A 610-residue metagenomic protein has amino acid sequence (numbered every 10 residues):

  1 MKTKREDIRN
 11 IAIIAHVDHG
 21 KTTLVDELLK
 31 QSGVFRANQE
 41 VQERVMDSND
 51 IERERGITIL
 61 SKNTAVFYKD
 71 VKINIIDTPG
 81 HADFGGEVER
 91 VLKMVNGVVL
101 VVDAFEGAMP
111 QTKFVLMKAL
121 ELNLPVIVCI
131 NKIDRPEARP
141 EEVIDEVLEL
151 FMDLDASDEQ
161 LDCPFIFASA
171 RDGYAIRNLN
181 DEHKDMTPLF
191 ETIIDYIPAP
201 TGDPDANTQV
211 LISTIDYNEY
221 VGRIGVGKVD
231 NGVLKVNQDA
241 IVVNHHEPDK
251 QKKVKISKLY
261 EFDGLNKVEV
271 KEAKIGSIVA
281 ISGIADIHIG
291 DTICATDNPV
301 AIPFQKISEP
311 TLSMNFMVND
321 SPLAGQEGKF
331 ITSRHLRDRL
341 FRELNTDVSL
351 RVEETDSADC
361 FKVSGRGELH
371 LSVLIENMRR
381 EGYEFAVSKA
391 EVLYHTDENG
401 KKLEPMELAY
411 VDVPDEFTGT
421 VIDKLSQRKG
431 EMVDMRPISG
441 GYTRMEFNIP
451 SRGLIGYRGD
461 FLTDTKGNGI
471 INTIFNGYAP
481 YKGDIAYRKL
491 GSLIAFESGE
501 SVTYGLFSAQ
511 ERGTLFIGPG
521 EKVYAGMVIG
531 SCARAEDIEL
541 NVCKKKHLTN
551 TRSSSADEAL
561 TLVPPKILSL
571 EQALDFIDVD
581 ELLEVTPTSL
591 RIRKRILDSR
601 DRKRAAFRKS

Functional and structural regions predicted by a protein language model:
M1-E106, E146, I215-N218: P-loop NTPase switch module centered on the Walker A-proximal segment
V41-R44, L154-I166, P200-L211, A240 (+9 more regions): Interdomain boundary/hinge elements
P125, R135-D195: Canonical P-loop GTPase G-domain recognition
S169, T355-H370: Short glycine/threonine-rich beta-strand-turn micro-motifs
Q209-M314, A324-Q326, I422, L490 (+3 more regions): Conserved nucleotide-binding/hydrolysis modules and their immediate coupling elements across P-loop/ASCE NTPase motors
V233, A285-D286, G365-L371, P414-T418 (+1 more regions): Helix N-cap motif at beta-to-alpha junctions
F262, K267-V270, L403, I449 (+3 more regions): Long insertion/accessory domains within large nucleic-acid-processing enzymes
S321-L344, A559, V563: A short, contiguous, amphipathic alpha-helix enriched in charged residues
